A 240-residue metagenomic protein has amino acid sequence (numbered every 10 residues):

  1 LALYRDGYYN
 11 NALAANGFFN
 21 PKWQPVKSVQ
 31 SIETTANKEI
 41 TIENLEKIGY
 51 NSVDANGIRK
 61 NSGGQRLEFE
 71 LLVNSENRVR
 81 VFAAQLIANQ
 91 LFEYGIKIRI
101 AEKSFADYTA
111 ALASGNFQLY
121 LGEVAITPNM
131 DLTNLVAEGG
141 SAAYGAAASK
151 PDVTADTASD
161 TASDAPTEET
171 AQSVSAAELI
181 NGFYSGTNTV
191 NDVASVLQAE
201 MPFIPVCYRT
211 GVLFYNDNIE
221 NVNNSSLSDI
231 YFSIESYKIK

Functional and structural regions predicted by a protein language model:
L1, Y9-L13, W23-V26, E76-V79 (+3 more regions): Solvent-exposed loop/turn segments at secondary-structure junctions within structured extracellular/periplasmic domains
L1-Q24, E33-E46, V193-C207: Periplasmic-binding protein-like
A2, A36-N44, V79-L86, Q90-G95 (+6 more regions): Extracytoplasmic/secreted proteins, especially bacterial periplasmic and envelope-associated proteins
Y4-R5, R99-Y108, T133-E220, K240: Extracytoplasmic/peripheral linker and loop segments enriched in polar/acidic and small residues with frequent Thr/Pro
F18-N20, Q24, T35, E39-V53 (+2 more regions): N-terminal hydrophobic or amphipathic helices and topogenic motifs
Q24-T34, V73-N77, P166-E169, I180-S185: Second-shell loop/turn segments in exported
S52-I126, G211: Ligand/substrate-recognition segments at binding pockets and active sites
Q85-F92, S228, E235-K240: Conserved C-terminal helix/tail region of periplasmic/extracytoplasmic solute-binding proteins
